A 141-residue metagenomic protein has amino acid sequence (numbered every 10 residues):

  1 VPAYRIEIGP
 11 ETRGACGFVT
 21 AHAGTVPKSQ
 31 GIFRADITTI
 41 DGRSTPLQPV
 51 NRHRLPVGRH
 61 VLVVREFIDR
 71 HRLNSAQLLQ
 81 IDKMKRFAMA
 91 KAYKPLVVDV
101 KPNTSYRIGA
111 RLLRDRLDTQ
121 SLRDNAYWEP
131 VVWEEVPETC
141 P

Functional and structural regions predicted by a protein language model:
V1-P141: Short loop/turn and low-complexity linker motifs enriched in small/turn-promoting residues
